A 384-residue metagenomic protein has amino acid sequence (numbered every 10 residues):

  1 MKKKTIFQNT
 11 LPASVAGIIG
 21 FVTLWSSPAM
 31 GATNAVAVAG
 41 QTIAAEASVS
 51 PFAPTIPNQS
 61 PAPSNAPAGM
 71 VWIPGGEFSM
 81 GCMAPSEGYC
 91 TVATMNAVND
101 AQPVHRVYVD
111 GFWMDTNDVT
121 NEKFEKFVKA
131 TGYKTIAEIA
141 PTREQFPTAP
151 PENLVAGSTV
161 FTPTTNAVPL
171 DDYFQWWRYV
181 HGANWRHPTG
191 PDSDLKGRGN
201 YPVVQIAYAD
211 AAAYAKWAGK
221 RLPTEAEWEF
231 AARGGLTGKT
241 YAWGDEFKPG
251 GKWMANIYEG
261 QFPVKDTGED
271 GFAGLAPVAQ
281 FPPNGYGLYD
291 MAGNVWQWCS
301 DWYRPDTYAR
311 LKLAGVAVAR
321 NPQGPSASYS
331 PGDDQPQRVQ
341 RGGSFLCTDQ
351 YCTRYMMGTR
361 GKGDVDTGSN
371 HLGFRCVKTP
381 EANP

Functional and structural regions predicted by a protein language model:
K2-D192, A209, S330, V339-Q340 (+1 more regions): Short, compositionally biased
W72-I73, S79, M83-G88, T94 (+4 more regions): Functional-site microenvironments in short loops/helix caps that host divalent-cation chemistry
H105, C347, H371: Histidine-centered active-site/metal-ligand motif
